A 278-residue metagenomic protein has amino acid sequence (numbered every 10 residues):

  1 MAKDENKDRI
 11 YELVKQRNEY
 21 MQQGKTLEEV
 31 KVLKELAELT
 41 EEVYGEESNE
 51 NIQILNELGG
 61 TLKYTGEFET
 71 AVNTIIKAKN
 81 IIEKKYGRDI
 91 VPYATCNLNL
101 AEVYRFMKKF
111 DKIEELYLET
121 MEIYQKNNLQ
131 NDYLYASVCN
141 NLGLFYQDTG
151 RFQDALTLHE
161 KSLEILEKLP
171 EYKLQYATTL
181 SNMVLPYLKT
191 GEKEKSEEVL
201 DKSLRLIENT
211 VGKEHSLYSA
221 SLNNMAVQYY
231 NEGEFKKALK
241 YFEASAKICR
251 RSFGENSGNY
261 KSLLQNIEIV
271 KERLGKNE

Functional and structural regions predicted by a protein language model:
M1-E12: TPR-adjacent "capping" and linker segments in tetratricopeptide-repeat scaffold/adaptor proteins
A2-D4, E42-E46, K84-R88, K126-Q130 (+3 more regions): Short coil/turn linkers that connect adjacent helices within long alpha-helical scaffolds, especially alpha-solenoid
Y11-Q22, N49-Y64, V91-F106, Y133-D148 (+5 more regions): Conserved alpha-helical positions within TPR/SEL1-like repeat arrays
A37-E42, K79-K84, E119-K126, L163-K168 (+2 more regions): Amphipathic alpha-helical segments of tetratricopeptide repeats
F235-G254, E268-K271: TPR/TPR-like (Sel1-like) alpha-helical repeat modules
